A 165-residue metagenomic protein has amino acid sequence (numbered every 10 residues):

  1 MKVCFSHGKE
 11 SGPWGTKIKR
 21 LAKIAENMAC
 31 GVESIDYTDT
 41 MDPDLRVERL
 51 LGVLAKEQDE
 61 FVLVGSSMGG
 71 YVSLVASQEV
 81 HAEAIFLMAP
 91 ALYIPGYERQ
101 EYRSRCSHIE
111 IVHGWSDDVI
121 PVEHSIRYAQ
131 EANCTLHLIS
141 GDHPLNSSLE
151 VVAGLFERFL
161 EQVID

Functional and structural regions predicted by a protein language model:
M1-Q58: Active-site catalytic motif of lipid deacylating hydrolases and related acyltransferases
W14, D118-H124: Conserved alpha/beta-hydrolase "acid-adjacent" motif
P43-D44, V119, D142-A153: Catalytic histidine-centered segment of alpha/beta-hydrolase-like enzymes
V64-L74: Gly/Ala-rich beta-loop-alpha elbow adjacent to hydrolase catalytic centers
H81-Y93: A conserved short beta-strand
R105-C106, E110-H113, D117: Short beta-strand/loop motif that positions the catalytic acidic residue of the alpha/beta-hydrolase fold
E123-H124, N146-Q162: Post-His helix in hydrolase/transferase enzymes
A129-S147, L155: Catalytic histidine neighborhood in serine/cysteine hydrolases with alpha/beta-hydrolase-type architecture
